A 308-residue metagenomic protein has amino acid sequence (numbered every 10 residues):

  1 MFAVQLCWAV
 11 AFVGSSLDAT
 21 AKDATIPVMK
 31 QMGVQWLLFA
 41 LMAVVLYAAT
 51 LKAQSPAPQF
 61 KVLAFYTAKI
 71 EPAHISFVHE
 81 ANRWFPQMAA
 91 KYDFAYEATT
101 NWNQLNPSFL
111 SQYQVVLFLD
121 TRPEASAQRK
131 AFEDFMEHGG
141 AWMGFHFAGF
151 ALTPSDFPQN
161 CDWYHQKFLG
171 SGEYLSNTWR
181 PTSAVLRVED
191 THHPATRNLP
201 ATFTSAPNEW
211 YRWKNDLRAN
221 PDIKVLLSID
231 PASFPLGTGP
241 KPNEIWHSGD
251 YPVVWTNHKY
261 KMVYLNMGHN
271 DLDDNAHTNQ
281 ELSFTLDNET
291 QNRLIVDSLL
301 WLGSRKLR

Functional and structural regions predicted by a protein language model:
A21, A48-A53: Boundary at the C-terminal end of the N-terminal hydrophobic targeting segment
T25, Q54, K61-L152: Helical hinge/lid and interdomain linker segments adjacent to catalytic or ligand-binding clefts that mediate domain
V28-L38: Bacterial N-terminal signal peptides that target proteins for export
W36-A48: Bacterial N-terminal signal peptides
S55-F60, S76, W84-Q87, K91 (+1 more regions): Extracellular ligand-binding/catalytic regions of CAZymes and related secreted enzymes and adhesion modules
R122-L199: A glycine-rich, often tryptophan-bearing local segment used as a flexible ligand/cofactor-contacting loop or short
N177-Y264: Catalytic beta-strand/loop cores that center a nucleophilic Ser/Cys/Thr and support acyl-enzyme chemistry
